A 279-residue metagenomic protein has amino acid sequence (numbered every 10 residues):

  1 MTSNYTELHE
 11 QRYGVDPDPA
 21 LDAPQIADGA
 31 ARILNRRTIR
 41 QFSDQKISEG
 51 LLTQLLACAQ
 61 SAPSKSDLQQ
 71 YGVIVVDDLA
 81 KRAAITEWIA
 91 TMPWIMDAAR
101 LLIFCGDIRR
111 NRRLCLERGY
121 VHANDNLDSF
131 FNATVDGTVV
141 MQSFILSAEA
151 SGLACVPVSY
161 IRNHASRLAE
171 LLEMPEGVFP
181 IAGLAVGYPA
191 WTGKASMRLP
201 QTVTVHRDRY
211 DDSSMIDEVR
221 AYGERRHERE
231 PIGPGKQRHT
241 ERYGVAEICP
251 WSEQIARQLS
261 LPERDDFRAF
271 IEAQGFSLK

Functional and structural regions predicted by a protein language model:
M1-K279: Acidic, surface-exposed loops and disordered segments
